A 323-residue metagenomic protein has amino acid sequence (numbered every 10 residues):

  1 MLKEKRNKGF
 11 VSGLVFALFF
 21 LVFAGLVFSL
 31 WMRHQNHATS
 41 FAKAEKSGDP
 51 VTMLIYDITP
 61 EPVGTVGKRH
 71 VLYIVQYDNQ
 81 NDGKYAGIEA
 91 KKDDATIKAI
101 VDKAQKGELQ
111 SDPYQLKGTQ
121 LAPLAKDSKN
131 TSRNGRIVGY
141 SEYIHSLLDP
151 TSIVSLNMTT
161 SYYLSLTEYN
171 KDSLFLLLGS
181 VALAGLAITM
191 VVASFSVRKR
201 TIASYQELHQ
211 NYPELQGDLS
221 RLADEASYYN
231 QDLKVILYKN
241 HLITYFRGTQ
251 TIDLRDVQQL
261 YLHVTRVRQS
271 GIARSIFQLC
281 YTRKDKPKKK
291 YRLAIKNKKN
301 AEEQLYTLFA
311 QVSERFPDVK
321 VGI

Functional and structural regions predicted by a protein language model:
M1-A42: Hydrophobic secretory-pathway targeting helix
W31-P50, T201-N211: Alpha-helical transmembrane signal-anchor/signal-peptide segments
T39-A125: Membrane-proximal low-complexity regions enriched in glycine and acidic/polar residues
L54-I58, L242, T251-V267: Phosphoinositide-dependent membrane-docking surfaces
L109-L166: Extended, hydrophilic extramembrane loops/domains of integral membrane proteins
N170-K199: Selective detector of the "anchor" transmembrane alpha-helix that sits immediately C-terminal
A193-K239: Anionic N-terminal interaction surfaces
Y261-I323: Acidic, Ser/Thr- and proline-rich intrinsically disordered linker/docking segments of eukaryotic scaffolds
